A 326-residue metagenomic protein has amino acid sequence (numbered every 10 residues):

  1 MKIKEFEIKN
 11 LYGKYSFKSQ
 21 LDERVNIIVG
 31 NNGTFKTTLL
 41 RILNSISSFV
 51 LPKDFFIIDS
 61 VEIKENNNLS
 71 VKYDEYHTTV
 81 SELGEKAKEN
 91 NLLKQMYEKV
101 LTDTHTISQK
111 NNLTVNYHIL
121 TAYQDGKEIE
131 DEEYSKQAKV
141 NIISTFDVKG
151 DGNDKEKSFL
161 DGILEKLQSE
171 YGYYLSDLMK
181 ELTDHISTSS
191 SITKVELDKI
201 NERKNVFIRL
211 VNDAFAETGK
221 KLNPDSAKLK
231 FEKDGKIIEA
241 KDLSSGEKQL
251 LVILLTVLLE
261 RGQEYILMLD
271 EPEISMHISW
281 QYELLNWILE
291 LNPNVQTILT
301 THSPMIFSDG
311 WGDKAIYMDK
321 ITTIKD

Functional and structural regions predicted by a protein language model:
M1-L175, E196, A216, I324-D326: P-loop NTPase switch/coupling surface
M1-V61, R209, K221-D326: Switch/communication elements of ASCE P-loop NTPase nucleotide-binding domains
A87, A122, A138, A214-A216 (+4 more regions): A sequence-composition feature that detects small, non-aromatic residues
Y174-D242, L255-L258: Extended helical coiled-coil dimerization/tether regions that scaffold and oligomerize large DNA-maintenance assemblies
